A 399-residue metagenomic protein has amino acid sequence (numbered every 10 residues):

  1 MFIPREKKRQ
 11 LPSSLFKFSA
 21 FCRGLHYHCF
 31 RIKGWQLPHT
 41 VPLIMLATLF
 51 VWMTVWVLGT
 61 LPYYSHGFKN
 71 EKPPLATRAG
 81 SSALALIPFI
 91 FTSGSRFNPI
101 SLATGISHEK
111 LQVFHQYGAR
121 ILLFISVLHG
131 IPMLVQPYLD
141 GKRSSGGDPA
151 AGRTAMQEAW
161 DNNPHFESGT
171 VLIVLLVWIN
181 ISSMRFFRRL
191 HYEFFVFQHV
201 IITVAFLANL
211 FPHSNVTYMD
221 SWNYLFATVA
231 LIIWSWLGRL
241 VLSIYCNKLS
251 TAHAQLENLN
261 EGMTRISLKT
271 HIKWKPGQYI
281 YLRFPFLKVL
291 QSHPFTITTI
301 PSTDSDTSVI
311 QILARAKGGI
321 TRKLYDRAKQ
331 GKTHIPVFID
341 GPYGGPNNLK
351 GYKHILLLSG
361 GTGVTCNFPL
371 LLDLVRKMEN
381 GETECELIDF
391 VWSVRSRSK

Functional and structural regions predicted by a protein language model:
M1-K399: FNR-like FAD-binding dehydrogenase module
